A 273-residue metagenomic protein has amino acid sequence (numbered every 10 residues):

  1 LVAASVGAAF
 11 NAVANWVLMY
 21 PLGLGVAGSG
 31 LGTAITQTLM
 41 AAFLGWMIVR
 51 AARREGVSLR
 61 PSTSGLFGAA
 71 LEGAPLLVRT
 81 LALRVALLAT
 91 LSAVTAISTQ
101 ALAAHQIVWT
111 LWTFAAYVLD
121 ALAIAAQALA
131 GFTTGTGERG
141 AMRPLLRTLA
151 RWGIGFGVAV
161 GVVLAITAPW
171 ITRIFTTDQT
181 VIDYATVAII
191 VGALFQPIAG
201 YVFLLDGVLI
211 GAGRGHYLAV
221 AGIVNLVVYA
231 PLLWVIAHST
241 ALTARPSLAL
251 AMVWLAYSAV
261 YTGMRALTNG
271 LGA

Functional and structural regions predicted by a protein language model:
L1-S5, F43-W46, P61-A89, F114 (+5 more regions): Hydrophobic faces of transmembrane alpha-helices in multi-pass small-molecule transporters and flippases across diverse
L1-W16, A27-A34, G140-I154, V208-W234 (+1 more regions): Alpha-helical transmembrane segments of multi-pass membrane transporters/permeases
V2-A12, W16, P75-L76, L102 (+4 more regions): Short, contiguous, well-ordered secondary-structure segments
F10, A82, A86, L122-A126 (+4 more regions): Residue-level signal for transmembrane alpha-helical positions in Major Facilitator Superfamily
F10, P21-A74, A130-F195, A237-A273: Short alpha-helical transmembrane segments in multi-pass integral membrane proteins
V17-L24, L81-F114, F132, W170-Q179 (+1 more regions): Helix-terminus/linker motif at the lipid-water interface of multi-pass membrane proteins
A104-A168, V202-G213, Y217: Small-residue-rich hydrophobic transmembrane alpha-helices
